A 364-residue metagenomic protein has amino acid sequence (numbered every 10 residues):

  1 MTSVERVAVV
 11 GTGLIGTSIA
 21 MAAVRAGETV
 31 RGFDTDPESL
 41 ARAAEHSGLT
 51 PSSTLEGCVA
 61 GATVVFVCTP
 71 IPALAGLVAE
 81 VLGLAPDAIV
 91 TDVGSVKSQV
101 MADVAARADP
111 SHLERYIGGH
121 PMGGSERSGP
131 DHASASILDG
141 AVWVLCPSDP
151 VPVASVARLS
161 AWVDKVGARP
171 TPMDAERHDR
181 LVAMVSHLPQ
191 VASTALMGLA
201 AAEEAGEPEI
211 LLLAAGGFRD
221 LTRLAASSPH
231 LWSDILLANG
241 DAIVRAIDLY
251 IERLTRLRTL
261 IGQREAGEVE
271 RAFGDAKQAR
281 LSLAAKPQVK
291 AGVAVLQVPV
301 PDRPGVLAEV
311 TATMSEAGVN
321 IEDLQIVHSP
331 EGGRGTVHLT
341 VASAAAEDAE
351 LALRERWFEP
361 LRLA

Functional and structural regions predicted by a protein language model:
M1-S52, G57-V59: NAD(P)+-binding Rossmann beta1-loop-alpha1 motif at the extreme N-terminus of oxidoreductases
T35-D36, G94, V327: Residues in the short beta-alpha loop(s) of Rossmann-like NAD(P)-binding domains
L55-I89: Rossmann-like NAD(P)-binding element
L77-D131: Rossmann-like NAD(P)(H) cofactor-binding subdomain of soluble oxidoreductases
I137-L224: Internal alpha-helical scaffold of NAD(P)-dependent oxidoreductase catalytic cores
G206-A276: Interdomain hinge/lid region at the active-site interface of Rossmann-like NAD(P)-dependent oxidoreductases
A279-A364: A conserved regulatory-domain signal marking ACT and ACT-like small-molecule sensing domains and adjacent regulatory
